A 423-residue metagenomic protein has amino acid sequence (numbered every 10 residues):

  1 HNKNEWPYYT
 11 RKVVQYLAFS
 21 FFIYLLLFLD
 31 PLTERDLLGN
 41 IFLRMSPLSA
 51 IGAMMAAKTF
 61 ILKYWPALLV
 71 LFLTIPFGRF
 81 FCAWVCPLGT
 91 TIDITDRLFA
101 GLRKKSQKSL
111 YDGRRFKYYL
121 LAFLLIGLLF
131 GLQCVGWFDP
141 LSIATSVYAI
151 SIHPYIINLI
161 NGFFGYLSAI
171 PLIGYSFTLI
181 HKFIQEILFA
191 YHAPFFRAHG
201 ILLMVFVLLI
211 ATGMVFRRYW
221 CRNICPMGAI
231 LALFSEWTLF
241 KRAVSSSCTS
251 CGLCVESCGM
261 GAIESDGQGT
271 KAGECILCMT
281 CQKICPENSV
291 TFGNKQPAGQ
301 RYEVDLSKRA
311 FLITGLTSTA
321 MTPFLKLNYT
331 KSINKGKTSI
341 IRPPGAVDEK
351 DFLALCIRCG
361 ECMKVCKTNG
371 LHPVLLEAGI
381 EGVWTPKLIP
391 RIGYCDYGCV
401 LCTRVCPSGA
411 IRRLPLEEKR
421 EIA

Functional and structural regions predicted by a protein language model:
H1-Q268, G273-E274, M279-A423: Non-ligating segments of multi-cofactor redox enzymes
